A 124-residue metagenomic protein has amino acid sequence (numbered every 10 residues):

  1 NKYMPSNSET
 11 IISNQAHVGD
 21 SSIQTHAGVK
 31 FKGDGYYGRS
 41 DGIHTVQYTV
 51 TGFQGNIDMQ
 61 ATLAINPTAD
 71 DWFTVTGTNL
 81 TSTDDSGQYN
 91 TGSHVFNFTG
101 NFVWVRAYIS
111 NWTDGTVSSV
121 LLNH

Functional and structural regions predicted by a protein language model:
Y3-S40: Transition segment at domain starts
N14-Q15, S21, H26, T68 (+3 more regions): Compositionally biased, intrinsically disordered low-complexity segments
H17, G28, T62-I65, D70 (+1 more regions): Intrinsic disorder/low-complexity segments
K32-D41, T74-H124: Beta-sandwich interaction modules
G42-V46: Structural beta-strand segments of beta-rich domains
Q47-T49, Q60, Y108: Residue-level recognition of well-ordered beta-strand positions that form the cores of beta-sheet-rich folds across
T49-I57, W112-V117: Extended, low-complexity, turn-rich repeat/linker tracts enriched in Gly/Pro/Ser/Thr and Asp/Glu that occur
Q54-T74, S119-N123: Short, surface-exposed beta-strand/strand-loop-strand elements in extracellular ectodomains
